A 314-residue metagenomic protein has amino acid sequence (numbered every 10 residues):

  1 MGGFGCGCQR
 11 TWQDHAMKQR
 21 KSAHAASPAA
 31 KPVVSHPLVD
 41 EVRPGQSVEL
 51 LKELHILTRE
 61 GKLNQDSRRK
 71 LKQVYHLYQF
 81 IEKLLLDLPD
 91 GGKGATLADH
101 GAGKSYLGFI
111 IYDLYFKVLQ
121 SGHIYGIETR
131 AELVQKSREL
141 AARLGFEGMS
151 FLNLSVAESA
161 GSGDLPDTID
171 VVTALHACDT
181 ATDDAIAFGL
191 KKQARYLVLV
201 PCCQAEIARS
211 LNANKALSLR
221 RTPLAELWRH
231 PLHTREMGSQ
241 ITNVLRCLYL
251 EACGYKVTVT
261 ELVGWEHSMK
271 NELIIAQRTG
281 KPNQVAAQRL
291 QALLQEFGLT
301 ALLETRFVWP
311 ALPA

Functional and structural regions predicted by a protein language model:
C6-C8: Cysteine-centered motifs
W12-K52, R59-E60, D66-R68, Y75 (+2 more regions): Class I S-adenosyl-L-methionine
Q73-K93: Conserved alpha-helix/loop element of class I SAM-dependent methyltransferases that forms part of the SAM/SAH-binding
G92-G103: Conserved class I S-adenosyl-L-methionine
G94, S121, I169: Phosphate-coordination loops involved in phosphoryl transfer and adenosine-cofactor binding
K104-L119: Conserved SAM-binding loop of SAM-dependent methyltransferases across substrates and taxa, primarily the Class I
H123-E128: Conserved SAM-binding motif I beta-strand of class I
